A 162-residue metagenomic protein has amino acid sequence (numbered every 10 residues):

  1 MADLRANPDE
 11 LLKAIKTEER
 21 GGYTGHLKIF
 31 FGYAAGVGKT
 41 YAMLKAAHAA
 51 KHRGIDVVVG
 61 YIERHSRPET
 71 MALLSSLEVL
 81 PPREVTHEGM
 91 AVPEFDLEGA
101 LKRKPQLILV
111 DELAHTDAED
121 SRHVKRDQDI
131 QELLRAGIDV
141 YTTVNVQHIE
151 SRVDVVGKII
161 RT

Functional and structural regions predicted by a protein language model:
M1-F30: Extreme N-terminal, non-catalytic leader segments that precede Walker-type/kinase nucleotide-binding cores
L11-A14, E88-E94, I159-T162: Short gly/ser/thr-rich secondary-structure transition/capping motifs
T24-K102: Conserved P-loop
D56, K104-L107, L133-T142: Loop/turn-to-beta-strand initiation segments
E63-P68, A114-H115, V140, V146-S151: Conserved nucleotide-binding/hydrolysis micro-motifs of P-loop NTPases
E112-D127, S151-D154: Conserved ATPase-coupling elements of RecA-like P-loop NTPase cores
H148-T162: Conserved phosphate-handling catalytic cores of large alpha/beta enzymes
